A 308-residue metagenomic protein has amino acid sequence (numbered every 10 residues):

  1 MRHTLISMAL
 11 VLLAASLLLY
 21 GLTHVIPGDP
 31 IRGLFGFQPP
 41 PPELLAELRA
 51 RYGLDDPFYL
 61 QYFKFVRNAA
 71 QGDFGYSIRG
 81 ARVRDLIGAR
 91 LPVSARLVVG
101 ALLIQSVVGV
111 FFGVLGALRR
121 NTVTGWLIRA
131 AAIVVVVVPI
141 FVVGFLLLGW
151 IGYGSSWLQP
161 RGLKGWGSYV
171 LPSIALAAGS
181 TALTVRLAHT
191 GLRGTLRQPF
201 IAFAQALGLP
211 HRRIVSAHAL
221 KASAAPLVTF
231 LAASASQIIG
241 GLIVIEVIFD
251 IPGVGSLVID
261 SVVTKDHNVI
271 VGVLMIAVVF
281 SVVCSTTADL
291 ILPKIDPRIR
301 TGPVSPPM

Functional and structural regions predicted by a protein language model:
M1-A9, F58, V99, I270: Membrane-interface helix starts
M1-L5, F111-L147: Cytoplasmic-entry segments and transmembrane alpha-helices of multi-pass inner-membrane transporters
V11-L60, G152-L171: Hydrophobic alpha-helical transmembrane segments of membrane transport/permease proteins and related membrane-embedded
L13-L17, V99-L103, F145-L147, M275: Hydrophobic alpha-helical transmembrane segments of multi-pass integral membrane proteins
L17-V25, G53, R67, A130-Q159 (+2 more regions): Membrane-water interface segments at the C-terminal ends of transmembrane alpha-helices in multi-pass inner-membrane
P27, G53-L54, R67-Q71, G152 (+4 more regions): Residues at helix-coil transition
P42-D85: Short membrane-interfacial helix/loop motifs at transmembrane-helix boundaries
D85-T124, I140, L163-M308: Alpha-helical transmembrane segments of integral membrane proteins, especially multi-pass inner/plasma-membrane
